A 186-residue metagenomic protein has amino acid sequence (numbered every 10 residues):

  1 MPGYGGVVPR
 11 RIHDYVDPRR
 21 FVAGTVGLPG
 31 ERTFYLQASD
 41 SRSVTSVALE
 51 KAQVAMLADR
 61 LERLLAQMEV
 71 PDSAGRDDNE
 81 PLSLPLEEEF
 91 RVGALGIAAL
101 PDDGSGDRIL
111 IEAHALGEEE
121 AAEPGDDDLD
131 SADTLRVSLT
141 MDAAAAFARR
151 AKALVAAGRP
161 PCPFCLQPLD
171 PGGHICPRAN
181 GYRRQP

Functional and structural regions predicted by a protein language model:
P2-L28, F34, G75-T134: Intrinsic, low-complexity N-terminal interaction/targeting segments
H13-Y15, V47, V137-L139: Generic detection of short hydrophobic beta-strand segments and adjacent strand-loop junctions
P18-V22, V26-A55: Long, hydrophobic N-terminal alpha-helical segment
R32-Q37, L57, L61, D107-A113 (+2 more regions): Short, structured motif recognition centered on aromatic/hydrophobic residues
S43-A98: Short, well-structured hydrophobic secondary-structure segments
L116-H174: Mixed-charge, glycine-accented linear interaction segment located at domain edges/termini
P177-P186: Short cysteine/histidine-rich metal-coordination sites, predominantly Zn2+-binding motifs
